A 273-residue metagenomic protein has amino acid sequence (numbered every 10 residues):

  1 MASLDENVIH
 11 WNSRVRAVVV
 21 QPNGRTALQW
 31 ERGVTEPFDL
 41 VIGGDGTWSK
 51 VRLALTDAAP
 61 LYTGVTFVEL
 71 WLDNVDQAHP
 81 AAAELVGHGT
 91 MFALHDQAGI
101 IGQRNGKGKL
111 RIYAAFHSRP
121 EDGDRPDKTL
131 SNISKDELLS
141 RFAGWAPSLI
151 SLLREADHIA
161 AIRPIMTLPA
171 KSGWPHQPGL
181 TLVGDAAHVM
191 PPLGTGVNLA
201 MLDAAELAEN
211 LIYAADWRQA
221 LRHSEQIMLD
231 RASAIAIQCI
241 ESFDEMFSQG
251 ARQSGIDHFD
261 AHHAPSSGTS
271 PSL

Functional and structural regions predicted by a protein language model:
M1-P147: Conserved FAD-binding catalytic core of PHBH/FMO-like flavoproteins
S13, A54-L55, L153, G194 (+1 more regions): Short, flexible helix/strand-to-coil boundary loops that buttress conserved ligand/catalytic motifs in alpha/beta
I42-G43, V68, D136-L138, H158-E241 (+1 more regions): Conserved mid-domain beta->alpha element of the FAD-binding
A83, L149-A160: Short acidic alpha-helical/loop segments enriched in Asp/Glu that coordinate divalent cations
R111, I237-I240, A251-R252: A basic- and aromatic-enriched beta-loop-alpha substructure that forms the phosphate/nucleotide- and DNA/RNA-contacting
S242-G250, H262-P265: Short alpha-helical linear motifs
A261-L273: C-terminal auxiliary extensions adjacent to catalytic cores
